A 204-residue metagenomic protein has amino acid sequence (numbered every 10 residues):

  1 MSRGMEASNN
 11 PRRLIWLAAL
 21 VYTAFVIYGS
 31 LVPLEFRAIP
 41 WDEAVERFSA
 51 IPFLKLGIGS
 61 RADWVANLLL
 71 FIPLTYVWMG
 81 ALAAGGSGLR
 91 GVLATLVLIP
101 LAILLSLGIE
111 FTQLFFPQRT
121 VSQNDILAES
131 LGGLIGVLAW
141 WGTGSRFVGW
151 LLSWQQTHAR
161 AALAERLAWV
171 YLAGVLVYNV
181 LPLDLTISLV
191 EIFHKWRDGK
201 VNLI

Functional and structural regions predicted by a protein language model:
M1-N124, S130-I204: Bulky hydrophobic segments
